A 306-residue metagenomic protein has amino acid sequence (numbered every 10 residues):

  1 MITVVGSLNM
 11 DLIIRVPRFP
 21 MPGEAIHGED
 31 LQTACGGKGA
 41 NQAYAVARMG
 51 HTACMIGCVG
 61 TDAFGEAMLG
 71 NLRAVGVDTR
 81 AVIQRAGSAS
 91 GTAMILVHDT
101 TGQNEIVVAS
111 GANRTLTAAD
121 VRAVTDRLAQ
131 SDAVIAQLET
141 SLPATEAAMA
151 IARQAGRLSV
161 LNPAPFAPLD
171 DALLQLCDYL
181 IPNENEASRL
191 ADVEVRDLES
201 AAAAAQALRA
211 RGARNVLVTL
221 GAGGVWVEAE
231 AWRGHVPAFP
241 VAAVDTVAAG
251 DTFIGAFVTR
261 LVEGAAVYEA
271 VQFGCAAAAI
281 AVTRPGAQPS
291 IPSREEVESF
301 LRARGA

Functional and structural regions predicted by a protein language model:
M1-C58, A63-V77, A242-V244: Glycine-rich phosphate/adenosyl-contacting loop at the front of the ribokinase-like
Y44, T92-L96, E105, G224-V227: Short beta-strand scaffold segments in enzyme catalytic cores
C58, V82-R85, I95-A133, L138: Conserved phosphate-binding/catalytic loop of the ribokinase/pfkB sugar-kinase fold
V75-G87: A glycine-rich helix N-cap at a beta->alpha junction
D120-V124, A133-A203, A222-V225: Conserved beta-alpha-beta core of the PfkB/ribokinase-like small-molecule kinase fold
A167-A172, L198-A306: Conserved phosphate-binding/catalytic region of the ribokinase-like
